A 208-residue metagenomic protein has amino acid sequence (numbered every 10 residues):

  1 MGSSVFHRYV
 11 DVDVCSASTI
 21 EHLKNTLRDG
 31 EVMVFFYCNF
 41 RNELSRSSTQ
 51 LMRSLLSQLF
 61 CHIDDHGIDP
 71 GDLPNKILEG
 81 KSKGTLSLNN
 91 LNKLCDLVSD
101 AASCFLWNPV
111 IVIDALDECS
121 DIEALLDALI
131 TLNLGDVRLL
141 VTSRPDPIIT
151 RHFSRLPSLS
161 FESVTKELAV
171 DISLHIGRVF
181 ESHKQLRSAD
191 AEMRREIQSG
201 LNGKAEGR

Functional and structural regions predicted by a protein language model:
M1-R208: Conserved NB-ARC/NACHT P-loop NTPase core of NLR-like innate immune receptors
